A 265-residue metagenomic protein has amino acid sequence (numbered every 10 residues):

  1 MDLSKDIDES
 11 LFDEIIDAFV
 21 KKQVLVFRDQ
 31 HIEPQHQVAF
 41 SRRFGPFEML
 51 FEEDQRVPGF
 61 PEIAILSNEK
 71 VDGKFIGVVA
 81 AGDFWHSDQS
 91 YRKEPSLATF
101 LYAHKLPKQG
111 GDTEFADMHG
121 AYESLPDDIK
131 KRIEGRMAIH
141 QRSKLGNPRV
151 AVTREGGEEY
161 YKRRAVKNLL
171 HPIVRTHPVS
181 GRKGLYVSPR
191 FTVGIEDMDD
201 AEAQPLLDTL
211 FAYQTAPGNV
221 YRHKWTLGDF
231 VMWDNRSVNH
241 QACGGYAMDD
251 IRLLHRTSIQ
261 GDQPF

Functional and structural regions predicted by a protein language model:
D2-F230, N235-F265: Non-heme Fe(II) oxygenase catalytic core, chiefly the N-lobe of the double-stranded beta-helix
